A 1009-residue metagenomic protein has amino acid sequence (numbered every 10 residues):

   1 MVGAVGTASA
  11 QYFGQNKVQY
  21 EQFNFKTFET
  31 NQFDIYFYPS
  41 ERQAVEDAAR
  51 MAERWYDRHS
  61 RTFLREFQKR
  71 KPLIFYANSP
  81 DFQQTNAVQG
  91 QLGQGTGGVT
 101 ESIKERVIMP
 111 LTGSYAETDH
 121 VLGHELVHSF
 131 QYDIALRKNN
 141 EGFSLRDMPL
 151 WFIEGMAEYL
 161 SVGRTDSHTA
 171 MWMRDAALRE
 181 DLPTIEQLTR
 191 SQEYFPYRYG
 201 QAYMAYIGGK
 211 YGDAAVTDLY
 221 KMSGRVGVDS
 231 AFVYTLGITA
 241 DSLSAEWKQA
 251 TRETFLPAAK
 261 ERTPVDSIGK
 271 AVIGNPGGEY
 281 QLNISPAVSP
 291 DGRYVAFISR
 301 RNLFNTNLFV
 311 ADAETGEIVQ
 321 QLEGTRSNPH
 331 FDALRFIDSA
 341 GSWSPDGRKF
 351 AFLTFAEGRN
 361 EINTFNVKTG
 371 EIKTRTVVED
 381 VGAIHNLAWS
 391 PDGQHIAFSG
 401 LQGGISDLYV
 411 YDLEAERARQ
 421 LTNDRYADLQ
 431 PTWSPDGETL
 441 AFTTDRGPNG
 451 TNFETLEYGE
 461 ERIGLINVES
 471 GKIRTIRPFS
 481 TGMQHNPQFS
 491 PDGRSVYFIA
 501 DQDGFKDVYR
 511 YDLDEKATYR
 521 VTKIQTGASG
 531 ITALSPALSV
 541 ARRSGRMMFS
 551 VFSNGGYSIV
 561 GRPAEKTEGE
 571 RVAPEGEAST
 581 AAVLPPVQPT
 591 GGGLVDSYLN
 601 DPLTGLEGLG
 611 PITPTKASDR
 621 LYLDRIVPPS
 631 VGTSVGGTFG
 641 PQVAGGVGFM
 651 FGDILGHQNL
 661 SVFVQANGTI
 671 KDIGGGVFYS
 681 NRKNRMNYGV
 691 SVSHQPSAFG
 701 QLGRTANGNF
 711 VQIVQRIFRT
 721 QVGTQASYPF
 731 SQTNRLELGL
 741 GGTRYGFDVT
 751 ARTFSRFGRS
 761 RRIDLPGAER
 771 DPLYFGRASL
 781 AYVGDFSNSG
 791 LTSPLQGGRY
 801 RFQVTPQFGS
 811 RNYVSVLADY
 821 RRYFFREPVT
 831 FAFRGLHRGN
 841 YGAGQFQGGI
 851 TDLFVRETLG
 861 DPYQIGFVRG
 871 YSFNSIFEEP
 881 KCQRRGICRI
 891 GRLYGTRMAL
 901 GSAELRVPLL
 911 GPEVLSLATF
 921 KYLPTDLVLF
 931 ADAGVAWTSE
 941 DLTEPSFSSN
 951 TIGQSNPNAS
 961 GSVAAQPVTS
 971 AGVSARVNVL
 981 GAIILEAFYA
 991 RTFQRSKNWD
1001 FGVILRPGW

Functional and structural regions predicted by a protein language model:
A10-P149, D166-H168, E186-L188: Juxtacatalytic substrate-recognition/specificity segment
Y12-T27, S191-Y194, D218-D332, F336-G341 (+1 more regions): Beta/coil-rich, acidic/histidine-enriched accessory regions frequently appended to metallopeptidases
I35, H59, W151-D166, R174-A240: Active-site-proximal alpha-helical
G278-Q281, I298-F309, T325-F336, A351-N363 (+11 more regions): A flexible loop/linker signature enriched in serine peptidases of the S9 family
P286-Y294, G341-K349, N386-H395, P431-T439 (+2 more regions): Blade-terminus and WD-like Trp-Asp/Gly-His loop motifs, strongest in beta-propeller folds
E371, K472, A517, L655-S661 (+6 more regions): Repeated loop/turn-to-beta-strand initiation elements of outer-membrane beta-barrel proteins
P563-R685, G767-L795, G911-E913, W937 (+2 more regions): Outer-membrane beta-barrel initiation region
S691-S697, G703-T705, V711-Q715, V722-Q725 (+4 more regions): C-terminal outer-membrane beta-barrel translocator/porin domains of Gram-negative envelope proteins and their
